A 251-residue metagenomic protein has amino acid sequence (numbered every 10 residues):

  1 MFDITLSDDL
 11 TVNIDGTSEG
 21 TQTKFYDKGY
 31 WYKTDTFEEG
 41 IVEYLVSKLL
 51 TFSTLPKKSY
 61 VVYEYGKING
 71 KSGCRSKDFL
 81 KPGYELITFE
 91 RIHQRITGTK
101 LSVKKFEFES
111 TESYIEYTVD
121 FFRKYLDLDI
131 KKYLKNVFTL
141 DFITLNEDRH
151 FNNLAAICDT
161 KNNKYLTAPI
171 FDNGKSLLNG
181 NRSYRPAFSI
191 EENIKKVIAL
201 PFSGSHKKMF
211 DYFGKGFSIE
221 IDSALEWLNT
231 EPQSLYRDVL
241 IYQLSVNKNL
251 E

Functional and structural regions predicted by a protein language model:
M1-L101: Conserved ATP-binding subdomain of kinase catalytic cores across diverse folds
M1-N13, Q22, V42, K124 (+3 more regions): Regulatory N- and C-terminal appendages and interdomain linkers associated with kinase/kinase-like NTP transferase
I4, V12, L101-F106, A199-L200 (+2 more regions): Hydrophobic transmembrane signal anchors and adjacent membrane-proximal interface regions, especially in viral
D35-T36, K161-E251: C-terminal catalytic region of ATP-dependent kinase domains
V61-Y65, F106-E109, I198-G204: Short C-terminal domain-edge/linker segments immediately following a structured domain
S72, G83-E85, C158-T160, L177-N179: Short catalytic/ligand-binding loop motif for oxyanion handling, primarily in non-cytosolic enzymes, centered on
F79-F138, V246: ATP-dependent phospho-/nucleotidyl transfer catalytic cores
E112-L177: Conserved kinase catalytic-core segment
